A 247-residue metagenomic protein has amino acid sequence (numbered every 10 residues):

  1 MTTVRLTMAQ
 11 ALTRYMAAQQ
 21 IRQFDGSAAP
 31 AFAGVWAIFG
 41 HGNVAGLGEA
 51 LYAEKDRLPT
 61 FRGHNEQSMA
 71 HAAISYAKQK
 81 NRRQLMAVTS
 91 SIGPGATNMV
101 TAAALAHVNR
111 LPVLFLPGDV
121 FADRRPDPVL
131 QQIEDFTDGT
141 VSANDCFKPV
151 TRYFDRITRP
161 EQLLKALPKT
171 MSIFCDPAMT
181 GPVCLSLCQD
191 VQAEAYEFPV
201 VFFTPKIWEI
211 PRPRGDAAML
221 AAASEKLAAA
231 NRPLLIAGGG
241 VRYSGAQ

Functional and structural regions predicted by a protein language model:
T2-Q247: N-terminal alpha/beta PP-like core and its mobile active-site loop of ThDP/TPP-dependent enzymes
